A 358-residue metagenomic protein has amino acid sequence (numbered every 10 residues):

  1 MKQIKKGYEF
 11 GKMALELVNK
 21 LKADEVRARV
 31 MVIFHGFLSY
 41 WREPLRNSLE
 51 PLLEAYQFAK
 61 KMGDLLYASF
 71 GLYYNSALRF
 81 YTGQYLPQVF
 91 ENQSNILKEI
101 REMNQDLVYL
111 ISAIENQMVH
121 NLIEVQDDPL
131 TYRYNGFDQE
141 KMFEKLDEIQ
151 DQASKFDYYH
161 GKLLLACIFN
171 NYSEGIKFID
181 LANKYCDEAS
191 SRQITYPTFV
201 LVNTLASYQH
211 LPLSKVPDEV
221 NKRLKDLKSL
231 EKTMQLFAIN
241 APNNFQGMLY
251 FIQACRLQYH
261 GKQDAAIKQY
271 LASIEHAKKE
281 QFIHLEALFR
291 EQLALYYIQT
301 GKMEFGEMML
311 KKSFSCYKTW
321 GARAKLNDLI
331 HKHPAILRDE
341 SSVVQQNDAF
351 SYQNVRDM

Functional and structural regions predicted by a protein language model:
M1-T82, P87-Q88, Q93-E115, V119-N121 (+1 more regions): Internal alpha-solenoid helical repeat scaffolds
Q3, M13-L15, M118-H120, F282 (+2 more regions): A composition-driven signal for long, intrinsically disordered, charge-rich low-complexity tracts
P87, E91-K318, N327-D339: Helix-coil-helix junctions within alpha-helical repeat/solenoid scaffolds
H331-M358: Intrinsically disordered or compositionally simple regulatory linkers and C-terminal tails in signal-transduction
